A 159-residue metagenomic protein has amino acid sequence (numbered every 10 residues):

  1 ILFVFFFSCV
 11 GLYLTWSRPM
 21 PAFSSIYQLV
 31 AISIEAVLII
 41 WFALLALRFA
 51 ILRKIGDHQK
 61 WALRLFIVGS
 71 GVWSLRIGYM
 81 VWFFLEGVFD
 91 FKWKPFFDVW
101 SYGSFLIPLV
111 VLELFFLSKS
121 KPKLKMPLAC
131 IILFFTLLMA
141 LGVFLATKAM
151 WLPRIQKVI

Functional and structural regions predicted by a protein language model:
I1-I159: Alpha-helical membrane insertion/targeting regions
